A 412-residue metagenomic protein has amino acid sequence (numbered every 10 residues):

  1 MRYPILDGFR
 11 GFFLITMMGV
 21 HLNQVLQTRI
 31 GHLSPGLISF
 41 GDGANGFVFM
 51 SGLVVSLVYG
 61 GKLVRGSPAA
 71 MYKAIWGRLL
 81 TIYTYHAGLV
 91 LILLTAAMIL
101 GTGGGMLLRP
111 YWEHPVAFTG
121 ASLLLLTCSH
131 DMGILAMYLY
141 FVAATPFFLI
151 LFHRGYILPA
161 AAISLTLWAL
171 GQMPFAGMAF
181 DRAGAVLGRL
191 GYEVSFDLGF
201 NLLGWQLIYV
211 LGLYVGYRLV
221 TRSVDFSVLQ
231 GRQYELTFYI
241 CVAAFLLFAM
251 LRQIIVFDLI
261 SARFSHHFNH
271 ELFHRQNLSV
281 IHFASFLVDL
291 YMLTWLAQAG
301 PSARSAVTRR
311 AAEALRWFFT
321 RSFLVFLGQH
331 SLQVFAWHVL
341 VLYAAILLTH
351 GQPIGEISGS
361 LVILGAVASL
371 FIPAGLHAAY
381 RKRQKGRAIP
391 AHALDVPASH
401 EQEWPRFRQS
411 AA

Functional and structural regions predicted by a protein language model:
M1-A412: Alpha-helical transmembrane segments and their immediate juxtamembrane cytosolic regions
